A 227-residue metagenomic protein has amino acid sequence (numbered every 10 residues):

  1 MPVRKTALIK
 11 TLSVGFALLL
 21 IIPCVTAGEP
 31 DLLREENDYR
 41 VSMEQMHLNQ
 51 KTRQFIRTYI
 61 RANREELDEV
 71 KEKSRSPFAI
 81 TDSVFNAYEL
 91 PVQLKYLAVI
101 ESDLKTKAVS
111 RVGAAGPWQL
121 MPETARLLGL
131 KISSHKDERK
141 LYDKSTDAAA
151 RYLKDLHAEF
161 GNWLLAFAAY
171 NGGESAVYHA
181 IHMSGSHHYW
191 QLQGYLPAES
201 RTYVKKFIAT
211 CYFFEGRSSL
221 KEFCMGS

Functional and structural regions predicted by a protein language model:
P2-K10, F16, L20-E89, L94 (+1 more regions): An acidic, Gly/Ser/Thr/Pro-rich helix-cap/linker signature
E29-I60, V109, G116-Q119, E123 (+1 more regions): Catalytic and substrate-binding regions of cell-wall glycan-acting enzymes that process beta-1,4-linked
N63-K71, S83-V84, K105-A114, K131-Y142 (+2 more regions): Second-shell loop/turn segments in exported
E72, S76-A79, S83, K95 (+4 more regions): Solvent-exposed, polar/charged alpha-helical surfaces in well-ordered, non-transmembrane soluble domains, broadly
L90-K107, A166-N171: Short, functionally critical alpha-helical segments immediately adjacent to catalytic or ligand/cofactor-binding
V112-S134, T146-A149, L153: Substrate-binding/active-site groove segments that recognize and process beta-1,4-linked N-acetyl-hexosamine
A149, H157-S175: Non-catalytic, structured segments within soluble enzyme domains
S218-S227: Surface beta-strand/loop "capping" patches
